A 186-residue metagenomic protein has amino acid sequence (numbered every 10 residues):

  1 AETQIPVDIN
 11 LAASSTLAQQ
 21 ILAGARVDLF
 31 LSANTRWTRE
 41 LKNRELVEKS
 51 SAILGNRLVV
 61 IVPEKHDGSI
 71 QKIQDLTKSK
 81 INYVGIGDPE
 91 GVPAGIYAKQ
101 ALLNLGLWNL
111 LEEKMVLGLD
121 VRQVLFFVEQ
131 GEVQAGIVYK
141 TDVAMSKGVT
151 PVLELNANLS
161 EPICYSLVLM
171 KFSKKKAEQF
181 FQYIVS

Functional and structural regions predicted by a protein language model:
A1-L11, S15-A25, S32-S186: Exported/periplasmic ABC-transporter solute-binding proteins
